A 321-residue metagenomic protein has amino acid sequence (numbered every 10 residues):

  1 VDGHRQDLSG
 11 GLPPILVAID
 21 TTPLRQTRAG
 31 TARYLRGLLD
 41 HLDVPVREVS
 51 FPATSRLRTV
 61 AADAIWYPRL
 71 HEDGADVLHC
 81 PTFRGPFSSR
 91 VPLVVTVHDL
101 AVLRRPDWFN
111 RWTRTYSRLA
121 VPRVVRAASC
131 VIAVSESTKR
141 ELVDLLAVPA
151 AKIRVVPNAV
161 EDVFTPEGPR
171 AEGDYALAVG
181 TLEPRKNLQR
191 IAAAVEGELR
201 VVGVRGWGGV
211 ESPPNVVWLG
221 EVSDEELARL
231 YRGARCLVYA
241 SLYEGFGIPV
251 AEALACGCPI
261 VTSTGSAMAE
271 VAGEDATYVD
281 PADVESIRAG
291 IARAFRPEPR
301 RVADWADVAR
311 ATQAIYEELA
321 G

Functional and structural regions predicted by a protein language model:
V1-G321: Carbohydrate transferase catalytic cores enriched for Leloir-type hexosyltransferases
